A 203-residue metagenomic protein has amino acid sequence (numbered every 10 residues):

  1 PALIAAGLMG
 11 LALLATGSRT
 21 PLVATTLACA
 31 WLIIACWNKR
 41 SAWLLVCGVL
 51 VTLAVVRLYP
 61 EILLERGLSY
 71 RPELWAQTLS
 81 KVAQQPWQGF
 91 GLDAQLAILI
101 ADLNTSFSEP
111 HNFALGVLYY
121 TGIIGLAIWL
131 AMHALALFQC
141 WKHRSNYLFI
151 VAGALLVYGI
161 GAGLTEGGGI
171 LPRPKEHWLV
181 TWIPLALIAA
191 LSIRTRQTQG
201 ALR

Functional and structural regions predicted by a protein language model:
P1-L58, S145, L187: Hydrophobic alpha-helical segments of polytopic membrane proteins
L3-A12, P110-G116, C140-W141: Short juxtamembrane and helix-loop transition motifs at transmembrane-helix boundaries in membrane proteins
L8-T16, V157-L171: Transmembrane-helix signature of polytopic, lipid-linked glycan biosynthesis machinery
G17-T20, E109, E166-W178: Membrane-interface catalytic loops of GT-C/OST-like multi-pass glycosylation enzymes that act
L22-A30, I124-I128, K175-P184: Membrane-embedded alpha-helical segments of multi-pass membrane proteins, especially the transmembrane helices
L58-T121: Long extracytoplasmic/lumenal interhelical loops at the membrane interface of multi-pass membrane proteins
I123-I160: Hydrophobic transmembrane alpha-helices and their immediate junctions
L155-I160, I170-R203: Transmembrane alpha-helices of multi-pass inner-membrane enzymes
